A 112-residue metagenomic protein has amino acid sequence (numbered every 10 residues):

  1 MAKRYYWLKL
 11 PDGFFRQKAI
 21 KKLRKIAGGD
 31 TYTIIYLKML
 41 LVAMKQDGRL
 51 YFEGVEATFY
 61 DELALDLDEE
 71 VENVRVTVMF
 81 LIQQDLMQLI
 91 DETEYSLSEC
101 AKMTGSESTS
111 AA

Functional and structural regions predicted by a protein language model:
M1-L10, F14-A19, G54-A112: Winged-helix/helix-turn-helix nucleic-acid-interaction surface
K18-G28: Short, mixed-charge amphipathic alpha-helical segments
L23, V42-Q46, D66: Alpha-helix C-capping/helix-to-loop hinge sites
G28-E56: Short helix->loop/beta-hairpin flanking segments within DNA-binding domains
